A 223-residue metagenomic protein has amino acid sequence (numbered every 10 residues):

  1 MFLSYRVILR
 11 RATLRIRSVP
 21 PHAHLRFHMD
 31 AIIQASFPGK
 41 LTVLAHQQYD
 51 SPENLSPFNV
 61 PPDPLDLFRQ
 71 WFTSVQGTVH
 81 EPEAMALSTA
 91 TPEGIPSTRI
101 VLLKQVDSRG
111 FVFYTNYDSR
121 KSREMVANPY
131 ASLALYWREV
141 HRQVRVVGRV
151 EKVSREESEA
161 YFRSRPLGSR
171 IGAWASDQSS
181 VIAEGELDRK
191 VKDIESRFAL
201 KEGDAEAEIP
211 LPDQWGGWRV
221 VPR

Functional and structural regions predicted by a protein language model:
M1-H28: N-terminal mitochondrial targeting presequence
F2, M29-N59, R142-R223: Charged, gly/pro-rich active-site loop segments
P52-S108, V112: An N-terminal domain-cap segment
E83-M85, R99, P129, D213-G216: Short beta-strand or tight-loop elements that sit immediately N-terminal to catalytic metal-binding acidic residues
A90, Y114-N116, V221: Short His-Asn-centered micro-motif
I95-T98, H141-R145: Short, mixed charged/polar active-site loops that provide acid/base catalysis or chelate metal/phosphate cofactors
R99, K121-E124, S158, K190: Amphipathic alpha-helical interface surfaces
Q105-V144: A short mixed-secondary-structure module that forms the rim of ligand-binding clefts
